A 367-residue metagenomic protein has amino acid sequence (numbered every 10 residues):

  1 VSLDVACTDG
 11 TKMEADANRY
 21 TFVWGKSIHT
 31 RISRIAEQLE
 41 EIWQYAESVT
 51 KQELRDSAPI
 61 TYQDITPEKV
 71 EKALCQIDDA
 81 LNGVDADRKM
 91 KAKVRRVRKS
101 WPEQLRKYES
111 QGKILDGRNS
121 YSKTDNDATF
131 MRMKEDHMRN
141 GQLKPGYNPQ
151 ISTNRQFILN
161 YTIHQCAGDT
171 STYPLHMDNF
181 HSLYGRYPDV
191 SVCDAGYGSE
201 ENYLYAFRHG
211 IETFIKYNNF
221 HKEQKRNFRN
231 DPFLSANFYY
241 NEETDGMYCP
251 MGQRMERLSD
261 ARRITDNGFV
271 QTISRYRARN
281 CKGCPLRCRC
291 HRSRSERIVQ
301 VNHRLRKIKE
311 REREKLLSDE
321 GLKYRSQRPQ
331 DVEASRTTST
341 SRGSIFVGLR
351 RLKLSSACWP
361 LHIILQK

Functional and structural regions predicted by a protein language model:
V1-K367: Anion-binding and metal-coordination hotspots
